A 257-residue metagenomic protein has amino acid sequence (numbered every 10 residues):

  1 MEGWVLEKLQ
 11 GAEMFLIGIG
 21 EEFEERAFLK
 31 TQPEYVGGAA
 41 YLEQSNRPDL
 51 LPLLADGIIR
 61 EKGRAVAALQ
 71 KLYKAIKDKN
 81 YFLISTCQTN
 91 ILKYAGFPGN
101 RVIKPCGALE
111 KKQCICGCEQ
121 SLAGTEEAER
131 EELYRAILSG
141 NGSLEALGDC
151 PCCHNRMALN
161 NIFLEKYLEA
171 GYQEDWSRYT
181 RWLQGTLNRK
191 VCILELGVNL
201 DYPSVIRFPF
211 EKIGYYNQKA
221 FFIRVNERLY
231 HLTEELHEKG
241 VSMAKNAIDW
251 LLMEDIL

Functional and structural regions predicted by a protein language model:
M1-L257: Conserved catalytic alpha/beta core of Sir2/sirtuin-type deacylases, generalized to analogous enzyme cores that bind
